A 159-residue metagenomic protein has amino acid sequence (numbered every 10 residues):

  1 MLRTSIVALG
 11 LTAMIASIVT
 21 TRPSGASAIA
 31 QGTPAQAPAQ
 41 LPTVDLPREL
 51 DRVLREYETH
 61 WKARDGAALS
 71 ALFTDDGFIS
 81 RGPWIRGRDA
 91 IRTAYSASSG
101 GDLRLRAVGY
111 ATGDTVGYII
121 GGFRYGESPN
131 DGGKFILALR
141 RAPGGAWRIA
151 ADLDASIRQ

Functional and structural regions predicted by a protein language model:
M1-L9: Bacterial N-terminal signal peptides that target proteins for export
L2-R3, V19-A71: Short, low-complexity N-terminal intrinsically disordered segments enriched in polar/charged residues
A8-S17: Bacterial N-terminal signal peptides
S24-Q31, G132-Q159: Short beta-strand edge/turn micro-motifs at domain boundaries
L72-R86, A94, S98: A short gly/proline-enriched turn/hairpin at secondary-structure junctions
D76, G122-R124, A155-S156: Generic short beta-strand segments
R92-G132, I136: Surface-exposed, charged secondary-structure patches
